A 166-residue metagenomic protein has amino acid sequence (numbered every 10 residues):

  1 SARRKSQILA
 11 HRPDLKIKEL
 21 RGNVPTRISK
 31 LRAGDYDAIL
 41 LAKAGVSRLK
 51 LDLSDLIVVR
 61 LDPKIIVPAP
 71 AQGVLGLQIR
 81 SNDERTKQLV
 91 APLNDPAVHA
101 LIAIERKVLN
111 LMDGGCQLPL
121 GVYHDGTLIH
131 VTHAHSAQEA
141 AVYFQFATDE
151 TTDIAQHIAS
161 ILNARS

Functional and structural regions predicted by a protein language model:
K5, A10-S166: Small-molecule-sensing regulatory modules
